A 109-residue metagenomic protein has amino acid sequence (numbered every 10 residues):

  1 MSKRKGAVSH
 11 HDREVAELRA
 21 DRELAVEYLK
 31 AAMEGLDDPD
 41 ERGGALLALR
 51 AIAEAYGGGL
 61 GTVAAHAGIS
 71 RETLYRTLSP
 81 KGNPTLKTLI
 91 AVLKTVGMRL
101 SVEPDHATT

Functional and structural regions predicted by a protein language model:
M1-A51: N-terminal flexible/basic segments that precede or flank functional cores
L49, L60, L89: Generic structural marker for isolated residues within well-ordered, non-membrane alpha-helices of soluble domains
A51-I52, T95: Short amphipathic alpha-helical elements of helix-turn-helix/winged-helix folds
A55-R76: Short alpha-helical DNA-recognition segment
S79-P80: Residue-level detection of the helix-turn-helix DNA-binding "recognition helix"
L86-E103: DNA major-groove recognition helix of helix-turn-helix/homeodomain DNA-binding modules
T108-T109: Long, contiguous binding/interaction regions
